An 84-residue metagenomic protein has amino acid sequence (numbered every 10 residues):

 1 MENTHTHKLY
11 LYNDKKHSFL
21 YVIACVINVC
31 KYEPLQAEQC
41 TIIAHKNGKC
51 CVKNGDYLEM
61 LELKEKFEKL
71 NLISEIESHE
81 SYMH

Functional and structural regions predicted by a protein language model:
M1-H84: Terminal domain-initiation and capping elements
